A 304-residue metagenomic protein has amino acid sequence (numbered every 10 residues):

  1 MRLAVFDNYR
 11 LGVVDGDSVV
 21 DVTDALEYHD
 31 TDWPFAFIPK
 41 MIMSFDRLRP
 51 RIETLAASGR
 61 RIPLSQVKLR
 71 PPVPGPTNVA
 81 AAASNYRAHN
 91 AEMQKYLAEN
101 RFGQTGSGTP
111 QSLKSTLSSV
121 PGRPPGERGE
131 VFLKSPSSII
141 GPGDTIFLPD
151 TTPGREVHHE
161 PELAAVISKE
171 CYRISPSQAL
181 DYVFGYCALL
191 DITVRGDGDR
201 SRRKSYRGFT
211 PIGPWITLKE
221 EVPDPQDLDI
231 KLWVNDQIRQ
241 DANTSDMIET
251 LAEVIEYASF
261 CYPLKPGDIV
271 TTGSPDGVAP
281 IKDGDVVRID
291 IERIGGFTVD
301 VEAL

Functional and structural regions predicted by a protein language model:
M1, L69-P71, S118-G122, G129 (+4 more regions): A generic local secondary-structure boundary/capping motif
M1-P121, P125, G129, P223 (+1 more regions): N-terminal non-catalytic cap/leader segment that marks the start of a structured domain
D7, E127, H158-P161, A179-V183 (+2 more regions): Short gly/pro-enriched beta-turn/loop segments at secondary-structure junctions
D7-N8, V13-S18, I167-K169, V234-D236 (+1 more regions): Short acidic-glycine loop/turn motifs at beta-strand connectors
D46-E53, R60-P72, N85, H89 (+2 more regions): Catalytic-pocket segment enriched in acidic/His residues
P74, A81, G141, H158-E160 (+2 more regions): Residue-level recognition of short, solvent-exposed, well-ordered loop/turn junctions that link secondary-structure
F102-E162: Hydrophobic alpha-helical segments and helix pairs
K134-P136, G143, D150, H159-K169 (+3 more regions): Short, structured patches in soluble enzyme cores that scaffold and shape functional sites
